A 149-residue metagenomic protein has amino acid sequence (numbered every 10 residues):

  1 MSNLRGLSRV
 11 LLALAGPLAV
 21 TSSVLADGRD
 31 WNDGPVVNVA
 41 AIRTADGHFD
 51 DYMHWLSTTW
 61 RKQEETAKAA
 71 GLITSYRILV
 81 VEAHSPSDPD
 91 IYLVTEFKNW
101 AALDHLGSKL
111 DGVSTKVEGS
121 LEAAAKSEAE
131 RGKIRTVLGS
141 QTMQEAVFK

Functional and structural regions predicted by a protein language model:
M1-L14: Bacterial N-terminal signal peptides that target proteins for export
V20-A26: Sec/Tat signal peptide C-region and signal peptidase I cleavage site
D27-D51: Immediate post-signal-peptide N-terminus of mature secreted/exported proteins
G28-W31, K62, T66-T74, V94-Q144 (+1 more regions): An amphipathic, aromatic/His-enriched active-site/gating alpha helix that lines ligand/cofactor pockets
N38, R77, Y92-T95: Structural recognition of the beta-strand scaffold that forms the well-ordered cores of secreted hydrolase catalytic
A40, Y52, L93, L103: Hydrophobic pocket/interface hotspot
A45-P89: N-terminal, post-signal-peptide region of Sec/Tat-exported proteins
